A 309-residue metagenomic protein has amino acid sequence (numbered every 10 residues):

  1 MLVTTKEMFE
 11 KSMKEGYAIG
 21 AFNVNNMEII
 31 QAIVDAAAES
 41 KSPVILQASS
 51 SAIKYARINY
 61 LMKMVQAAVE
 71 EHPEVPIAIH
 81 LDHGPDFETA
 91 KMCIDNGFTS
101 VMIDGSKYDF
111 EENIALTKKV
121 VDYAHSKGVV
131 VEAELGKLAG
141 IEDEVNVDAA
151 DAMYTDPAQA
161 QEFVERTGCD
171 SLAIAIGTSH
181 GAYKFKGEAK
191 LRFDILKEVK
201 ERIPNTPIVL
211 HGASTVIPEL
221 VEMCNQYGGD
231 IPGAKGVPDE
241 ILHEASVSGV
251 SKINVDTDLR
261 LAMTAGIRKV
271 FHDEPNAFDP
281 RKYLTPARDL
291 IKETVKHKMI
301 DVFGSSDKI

Functional and structural regions predicted by a protein language model:
V3-K11, N26-A52, N59-E74, H83-P207 (+6 more regions): Alpha/beta enzyme core
T4-G20, Q47, A277-K282: Generic N-terminal amphipathic, Lys/Arg-enriched alpha-helix
V209-G212: Generic long, charged, amphipathic alpha-helical segments
S214-V216: Gly/Ser/Thr-rich loops at beta-strand to alpha-helix junctions that form or flank small-molecule/cofactor-binding
N225-I231, V237-I309: C-terminal alpha-helical cap/extension of soluble enzyme domains
